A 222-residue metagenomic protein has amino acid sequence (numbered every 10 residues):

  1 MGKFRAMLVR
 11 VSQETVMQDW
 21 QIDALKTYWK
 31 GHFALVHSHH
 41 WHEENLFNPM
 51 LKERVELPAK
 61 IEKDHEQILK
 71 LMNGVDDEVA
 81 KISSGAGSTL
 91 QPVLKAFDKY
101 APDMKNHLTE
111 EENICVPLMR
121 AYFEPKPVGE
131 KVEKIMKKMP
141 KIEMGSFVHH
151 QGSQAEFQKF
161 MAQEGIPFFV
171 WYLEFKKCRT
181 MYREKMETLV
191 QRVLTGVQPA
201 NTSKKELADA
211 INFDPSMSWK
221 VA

Functional and structural regions predicted by a protein language model:
M1-A222: Small-residue-biased structural context
